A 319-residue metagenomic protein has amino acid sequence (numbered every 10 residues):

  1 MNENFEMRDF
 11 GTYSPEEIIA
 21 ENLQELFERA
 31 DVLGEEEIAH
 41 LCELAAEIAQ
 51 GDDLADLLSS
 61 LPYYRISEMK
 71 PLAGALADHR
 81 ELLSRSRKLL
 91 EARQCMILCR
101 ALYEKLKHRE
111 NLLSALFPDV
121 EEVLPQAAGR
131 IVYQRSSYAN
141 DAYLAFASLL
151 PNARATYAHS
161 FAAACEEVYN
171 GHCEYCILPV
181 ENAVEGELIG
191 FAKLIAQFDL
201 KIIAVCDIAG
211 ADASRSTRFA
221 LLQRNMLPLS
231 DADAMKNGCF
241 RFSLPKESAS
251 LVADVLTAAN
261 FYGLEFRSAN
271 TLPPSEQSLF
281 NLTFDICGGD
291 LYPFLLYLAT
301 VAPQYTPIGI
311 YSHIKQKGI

Functional and structural regions predicted by a protein language model:
N2-I319: Domain-level signature for soluble enzymes in the chorismate/prephenate branch of the shikimate pathway
